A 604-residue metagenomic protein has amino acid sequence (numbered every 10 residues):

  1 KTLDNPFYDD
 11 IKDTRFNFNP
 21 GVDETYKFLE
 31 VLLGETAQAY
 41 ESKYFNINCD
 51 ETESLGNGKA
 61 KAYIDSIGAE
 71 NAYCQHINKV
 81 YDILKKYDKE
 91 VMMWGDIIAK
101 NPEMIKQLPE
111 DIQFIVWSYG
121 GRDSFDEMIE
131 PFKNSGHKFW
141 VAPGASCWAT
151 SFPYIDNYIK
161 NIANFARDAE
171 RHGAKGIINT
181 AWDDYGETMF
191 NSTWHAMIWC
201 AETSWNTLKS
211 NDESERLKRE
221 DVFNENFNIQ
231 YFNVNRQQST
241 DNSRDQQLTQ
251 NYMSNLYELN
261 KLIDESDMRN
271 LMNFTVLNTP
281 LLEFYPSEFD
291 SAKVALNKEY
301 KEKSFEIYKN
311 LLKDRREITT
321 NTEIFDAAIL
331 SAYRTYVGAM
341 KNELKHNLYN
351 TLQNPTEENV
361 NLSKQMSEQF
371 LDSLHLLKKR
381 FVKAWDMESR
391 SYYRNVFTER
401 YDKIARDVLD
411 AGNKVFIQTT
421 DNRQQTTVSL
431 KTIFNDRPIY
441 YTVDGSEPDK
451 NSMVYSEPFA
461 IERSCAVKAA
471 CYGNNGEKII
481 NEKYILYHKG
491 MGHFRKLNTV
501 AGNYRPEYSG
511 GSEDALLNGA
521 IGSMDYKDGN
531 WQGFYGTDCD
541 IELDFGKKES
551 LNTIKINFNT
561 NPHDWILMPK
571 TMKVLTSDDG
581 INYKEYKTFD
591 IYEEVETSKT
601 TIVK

Functional and structural regions predicted by a protein language model:
K1-T14, S42-A69: Active-site-proximal loop/short-helix segments that contain or immediately flank catalytic acid/base residue(s)
T2-Y8, E103-L108, M189, I566: Short glycine-biased active-site loop of nucleotidyltransferases that positions the nucleotide triphosphate and helps
D23-Q38, S42-Y44, E51, Y63-K414 (+1 more regions): Substrate-binding groove of N-acetylhexosamine-processing glycoside hydrolases
T335, N342, I433-N435, G546-K548 (+1 more regions): Short solvent-exposed strand-capping/beta-turn motif centered on an Asx-Ser/Thr pair
D402-C539: Short, compositionally stereotyped local motifs that mark structural "simplifiers"
I461, I591-S598: Short proline/glycine- and polar residue-rich coil/turn motifs
S523-T588, T597-K604: Aromatic, loop-rich ligand-recognition surfaces of beta-strand-rich domains
